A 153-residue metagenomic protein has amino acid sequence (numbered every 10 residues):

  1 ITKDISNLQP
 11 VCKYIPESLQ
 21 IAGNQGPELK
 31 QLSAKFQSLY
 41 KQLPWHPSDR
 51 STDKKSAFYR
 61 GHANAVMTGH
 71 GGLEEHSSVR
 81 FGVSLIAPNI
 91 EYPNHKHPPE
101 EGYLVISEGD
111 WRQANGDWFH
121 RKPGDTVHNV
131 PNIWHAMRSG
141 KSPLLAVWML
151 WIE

Functional and structural regions predicted by a protein language model:
I1-S77: A short, N-terminal "cap"/entry segment at the start of jelly-roll beta-barrel domains of the cupin/DSBH fold
A63-H70, V79-H97, P131-N132: Conserved short histidine dyad/triad with adjacent acidic residue
V66-T68, S84, Y103, R138 (+1 more regions): Residues in well-ordered beta-strands of folded domains
H76-S77, L104, H120, V130: Short solvent-exposed loop/turn micro-motifs enriched in small/polar/acidic residues
I86, P93-P123: A short beta-strand-loop-beta hairpin characteristic of the jelly-roll/cupin
I86-P88, A114-G116, H120-W134, R138-K141: Conserved metal-binding segment of the jelly-roll/cupin
E101-L104, K141-E153: A short hydrophobic beta-strand segment most commonly corresponding to one strand of the jelly-roll/cupin
